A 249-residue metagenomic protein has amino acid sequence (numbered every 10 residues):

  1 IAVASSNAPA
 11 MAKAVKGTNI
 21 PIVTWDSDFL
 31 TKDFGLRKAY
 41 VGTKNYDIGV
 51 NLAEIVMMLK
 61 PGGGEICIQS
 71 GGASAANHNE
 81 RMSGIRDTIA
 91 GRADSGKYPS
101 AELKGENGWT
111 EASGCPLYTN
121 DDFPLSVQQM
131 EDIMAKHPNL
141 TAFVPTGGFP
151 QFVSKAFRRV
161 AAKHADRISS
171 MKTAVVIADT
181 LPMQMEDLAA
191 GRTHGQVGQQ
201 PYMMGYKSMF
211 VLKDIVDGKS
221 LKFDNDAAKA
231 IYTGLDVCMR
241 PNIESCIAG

Functional and structural regions predicted by a protein language model:
I1-G249: A residue-level marker of the well-folded mature domains of exported/periplasmic proteins
